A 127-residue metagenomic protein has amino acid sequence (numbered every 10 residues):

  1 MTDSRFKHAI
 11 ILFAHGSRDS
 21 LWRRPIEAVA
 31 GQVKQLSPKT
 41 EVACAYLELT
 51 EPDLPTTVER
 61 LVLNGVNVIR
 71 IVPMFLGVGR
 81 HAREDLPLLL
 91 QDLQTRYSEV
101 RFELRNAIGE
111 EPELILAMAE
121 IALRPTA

Functional and structural regions predicted by a protein language model:
M1-A127: Active-site-proximal alpha-helix that buttresses catalytic centers in soluble enzyme cores
